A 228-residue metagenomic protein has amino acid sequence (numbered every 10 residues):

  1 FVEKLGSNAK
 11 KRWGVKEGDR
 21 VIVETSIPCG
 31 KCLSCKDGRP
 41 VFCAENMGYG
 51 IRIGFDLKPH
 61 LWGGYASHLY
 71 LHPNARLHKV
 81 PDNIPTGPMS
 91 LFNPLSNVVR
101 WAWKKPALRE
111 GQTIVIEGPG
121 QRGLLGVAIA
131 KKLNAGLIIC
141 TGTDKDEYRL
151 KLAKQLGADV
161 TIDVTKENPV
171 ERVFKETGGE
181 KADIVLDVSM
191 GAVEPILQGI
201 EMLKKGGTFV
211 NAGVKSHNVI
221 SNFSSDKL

Functional and structural regions predicted by a protein language model:
F1-K36, W62, A75, P81-N83: Glycine-rich beta-strand-centered segment in the early N-terminal region that forms part of a ligand/cofactor-binding
R12, K31, L124, E194-I196 (+1 more regions): Glycine/Thr-rich phosphate-binding loops of Rossmann-like dinucleotide-binding domains
T25-G63, P88, R109: Phosphate-binding beta-alpha-beta segment of Rossmann-like dinucleotide-binding domains, i.e., the NAD(P)
S26, D37-P40, N74, P94 (+2 more regions): ATP/adenylate-binding site constellation spanning eukaryotic-like Ser/Thr protein kinases, ABC-transporter
L57-K79: Short Fe-S-cluster ligation motifs
S67-H68, P81-E167, E171: Mid-domain Rossmann-like dinucleotide-binding core that forms the NAD(H)/NADP(H) cofactor-binding site
K105-E110, L133, I139, E147-K151 (+1 more regions): Glycine-rich cofactor phosphate-binding loops and adjacent beta1-alpha1 units of small-molecule cofactor enzyme domains
